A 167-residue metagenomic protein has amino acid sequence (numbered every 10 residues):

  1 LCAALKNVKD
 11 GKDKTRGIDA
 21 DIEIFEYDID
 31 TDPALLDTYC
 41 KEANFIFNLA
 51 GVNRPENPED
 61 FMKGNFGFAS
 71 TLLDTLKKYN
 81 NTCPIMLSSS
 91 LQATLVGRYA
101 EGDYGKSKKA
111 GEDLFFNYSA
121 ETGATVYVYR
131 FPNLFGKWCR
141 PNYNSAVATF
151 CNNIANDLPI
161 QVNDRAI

Functional and structural regions predicted by a protein language model:
K6-T38: Adenosine-cofactor binding site in Rossmann-like domains, unifying the SAM/SAH pocket of S-adenosylmethionine-dependent
K14-A20, Y118-A120, N153: Short, conserved catalytic or adaptor-binding loops enriched in Gly and charged residues
F25-Y27, F47, M62, M86 (+1 more regions): Hydrophobic/aromatic beta-strand patches that form the interior of the parallel beta-sheet core in alpha/beta enzyme
D30-T71, T75-Y79, Q92-Y99: NAD(P)H-binding glycine-rich loop region in Rossmannoid oxidoreductase-like domains and their noncatalytic homologs
E42-A43, T82-C83, D157: A general structural motif
S70-E112, N117-Y129: Conserved Rossmann-fold NAD(P)-dependent oxidoreductase catalytic core, especially the SDR/UDP-sugar
D113-W138, N152, L158-A166: Conserved beta-loop-beta element that borders a ligand/cofactor-binding pocket
G136-V147: Glycine/proline-rich active-site loop of Rossmann-fold NAD(P)-dependent oxidoreductases
